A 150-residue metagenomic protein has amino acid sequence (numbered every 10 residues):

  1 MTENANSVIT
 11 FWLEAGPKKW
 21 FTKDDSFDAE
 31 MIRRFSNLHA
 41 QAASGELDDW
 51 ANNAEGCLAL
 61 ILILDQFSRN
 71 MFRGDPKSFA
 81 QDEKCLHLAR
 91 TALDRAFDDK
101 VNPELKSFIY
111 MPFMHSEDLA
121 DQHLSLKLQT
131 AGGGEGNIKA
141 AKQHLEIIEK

Functional and structural regions predicted by a protein language model:
M1-K150: Intrinsically disordered, low-complexity activation-like regions
